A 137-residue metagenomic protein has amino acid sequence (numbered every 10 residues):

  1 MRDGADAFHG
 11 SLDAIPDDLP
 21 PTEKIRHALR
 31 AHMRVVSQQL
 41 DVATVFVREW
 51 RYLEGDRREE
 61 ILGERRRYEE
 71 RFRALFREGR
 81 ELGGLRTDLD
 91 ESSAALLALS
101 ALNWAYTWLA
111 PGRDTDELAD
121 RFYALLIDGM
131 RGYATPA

Functional and structural regions predicted by a protein language model:
D3-H9, D56-L82, S92-L96, S100: Amphipathic alpha-helical packing segments from all-alpha helical-bundle domains
G4, R34-V35, L53, E64 (+1 more regions): Histidine kinase transmitter module recognition
A5, T22-R26, A43, R58 (+3 more regions): Short, structured helix-loop boundary elements
D13-V42, E91, A95-A98: Hydrophobic alpha-helical connector segments
I15, V47-W50, A105, L109: Secondary-structure edge/capping motif, primarily at the C-terminal ends of alpha-helices and the immediately following
R34, Q38, E70, A74-L82 (+2 more regions): C-terminal peripheral helix-coil segments that are non-catalytic and often amphipathic
S37-D56: Amphipathic alpha-helical segments used for helix-helix packing
L85-R86: Conserved hydrophobic residue
